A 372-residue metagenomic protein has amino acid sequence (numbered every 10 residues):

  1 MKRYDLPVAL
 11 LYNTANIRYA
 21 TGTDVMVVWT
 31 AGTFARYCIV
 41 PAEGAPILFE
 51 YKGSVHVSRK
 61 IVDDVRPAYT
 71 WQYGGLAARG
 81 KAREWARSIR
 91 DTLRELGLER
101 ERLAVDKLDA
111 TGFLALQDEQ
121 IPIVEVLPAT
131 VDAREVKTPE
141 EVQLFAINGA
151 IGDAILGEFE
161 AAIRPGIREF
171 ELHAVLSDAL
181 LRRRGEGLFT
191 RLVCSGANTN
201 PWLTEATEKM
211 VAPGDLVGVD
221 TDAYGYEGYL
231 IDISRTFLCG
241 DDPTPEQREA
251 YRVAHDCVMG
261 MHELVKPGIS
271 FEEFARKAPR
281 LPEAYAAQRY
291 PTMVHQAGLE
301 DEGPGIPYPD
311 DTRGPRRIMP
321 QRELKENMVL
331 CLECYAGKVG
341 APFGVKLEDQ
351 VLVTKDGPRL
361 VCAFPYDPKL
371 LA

Functional and structural regions predicted by a protein language model:
M1-A372: Active-site neighborhoods and metal-handling regions in enzymes and metal-associated proteins
